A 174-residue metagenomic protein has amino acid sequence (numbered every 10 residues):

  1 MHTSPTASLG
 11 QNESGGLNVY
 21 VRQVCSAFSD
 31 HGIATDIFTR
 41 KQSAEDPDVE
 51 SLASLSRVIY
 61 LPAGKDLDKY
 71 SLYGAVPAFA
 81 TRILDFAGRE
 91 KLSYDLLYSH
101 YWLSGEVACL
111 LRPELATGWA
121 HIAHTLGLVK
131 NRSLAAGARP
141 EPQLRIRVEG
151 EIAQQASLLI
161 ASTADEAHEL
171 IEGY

Functional and structural regions predicted by a protein language model:
M1, A123-L126: Histidine-centered beta-alpha loop that forms part of the nucleotide-sugar donor binding/catalytic region in diverse
M1-V58: N-terminal subdomain of nucleotide-sugar transferases
S14, G118-A120, L128-E151: Nucleotide-sugar donor phosphate/pyrophosphate-binding loop at the beta->alpha transition of glycosyltransferases
T39, Y101, T125, T163-D165: Helix N-cap/beta->alpha junction signal
K41-S43, I146, G150-Y174: A short, active-site helix/loop in glycosyltransferases that binds the activated sugar's phosphate group
S56-D85: A short, charged, and often flexible helix/loop element on the N-terminal side of the glycosyltransferase catalytic
R57, G118-A120, L158: Proline-centered loop/turn at the N-terminus of a beta-strand
A87-S104, A108, G118: Short N-terminal targeting/anchoring amphipathic segment
